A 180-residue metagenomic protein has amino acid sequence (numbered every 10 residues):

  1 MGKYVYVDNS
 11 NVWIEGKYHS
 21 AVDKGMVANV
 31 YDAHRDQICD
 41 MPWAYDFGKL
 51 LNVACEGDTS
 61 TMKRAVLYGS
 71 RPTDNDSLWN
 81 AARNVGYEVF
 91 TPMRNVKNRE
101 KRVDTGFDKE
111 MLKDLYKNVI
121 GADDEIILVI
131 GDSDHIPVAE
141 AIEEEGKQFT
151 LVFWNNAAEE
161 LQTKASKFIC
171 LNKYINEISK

Functional and structural regions predicted by a protein language model:
M1-V103, Q148, N156: Domain-level signal for Mg2+-assisted phosphodiester chemistry and nucleotide/NA-binding surfaces in nucleic-acid
T73-K180: Nuclease catalytic cores that cleave nucleic-acid phosphodiester bonds, predominantly acidic two-metal-ion
